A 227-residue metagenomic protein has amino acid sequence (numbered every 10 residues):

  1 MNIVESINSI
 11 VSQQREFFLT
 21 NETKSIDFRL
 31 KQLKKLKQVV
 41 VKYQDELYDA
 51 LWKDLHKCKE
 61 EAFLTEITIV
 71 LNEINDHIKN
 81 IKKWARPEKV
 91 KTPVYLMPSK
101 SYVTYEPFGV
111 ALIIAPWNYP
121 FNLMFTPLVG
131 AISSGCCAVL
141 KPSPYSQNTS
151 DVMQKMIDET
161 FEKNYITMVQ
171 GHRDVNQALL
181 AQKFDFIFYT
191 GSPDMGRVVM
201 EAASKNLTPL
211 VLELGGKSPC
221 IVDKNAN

Functional and structural regions predicted by a protein language model:
M1-Y102: N-terminal Rossmann-like NAD(P)+-binding subdomain of aldehyde/semialdehyde dehydrogenases
T23, Y105, N122-F125, Q147 (+2 more regions): Glycine-rich phosphate-binding loop at the start of an alpha helix
K37-V39, A50, L71-I78, M156-T160 (+4 more regions): Alpha-helical structural signal in soluble globular domains
K42, E46, I69, Y119 (+4 more regions): Short alpha-helical
E46, L123, N148-T149, A178 (+2 more regions): Phosphate- and divalent-cation-binding pockets in alpha/beta enzyme and binding domains that engage nucleotide-derived
E66, E73, V110-I113, L210: Residue-level recognition of specific faces of alpha-helices
T92-F161, L207: Conserved small-residue-rich beta-alpha loop and adjacent elements that most often cradle the phosphate/pyrophosphate
V110, T160-N227: Conserved NAD(P)+-binding/catalytic subdomain of aldehyde/semialdehyde dehydrogenases
